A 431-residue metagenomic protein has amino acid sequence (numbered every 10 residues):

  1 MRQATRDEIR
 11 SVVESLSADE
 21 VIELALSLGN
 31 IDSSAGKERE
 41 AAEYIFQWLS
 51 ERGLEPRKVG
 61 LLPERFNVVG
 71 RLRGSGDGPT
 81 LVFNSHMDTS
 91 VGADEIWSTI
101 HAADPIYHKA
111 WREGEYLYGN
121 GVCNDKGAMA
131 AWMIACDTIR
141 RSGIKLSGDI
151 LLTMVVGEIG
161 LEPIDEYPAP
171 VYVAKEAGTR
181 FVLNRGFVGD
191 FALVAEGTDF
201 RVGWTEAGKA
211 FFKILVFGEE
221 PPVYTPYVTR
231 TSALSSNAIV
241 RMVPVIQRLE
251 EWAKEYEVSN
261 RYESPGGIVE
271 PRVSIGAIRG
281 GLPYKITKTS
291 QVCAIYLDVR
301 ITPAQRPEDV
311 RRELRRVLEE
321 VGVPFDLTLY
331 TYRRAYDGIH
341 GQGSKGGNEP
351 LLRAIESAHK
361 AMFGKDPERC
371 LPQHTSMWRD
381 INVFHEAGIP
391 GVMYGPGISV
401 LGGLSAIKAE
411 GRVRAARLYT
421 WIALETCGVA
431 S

Functional and structural regions predicted by a protein language model:
M1-R10, R57-K58, V91, L215-S431: Metal-dependent amide/peptide-bond hydrolase catalytic core, centered on the "pita-bread" metallohydrolase fold
R2-V122, R141-L146: Acidic/His- and Gly-rich active-site-bordering loop/insert found across diverse amide/peptide-bond hydrolases
N84-H86, T153-V155, L193-E196, L215 (+1 more regions): Short beta-strand segments
A93-W111, L161-L183, V228, P265 (+1 more regions): Charged, glycine/proline-rich intrinsically disordered loops and linkers
E95-E113, A207-G218, S357-A358, V392: Acidic-glycine-rich active-site phosphate/pyrophosphate-binding loop
E113-E115, A135-T153, W252-S259, T426-S431: Phosphate-handling active-site elements
D125-A207: Acidic/histidine-rich catalytic neighborhood of metal-dependent amide-processing enzymes
